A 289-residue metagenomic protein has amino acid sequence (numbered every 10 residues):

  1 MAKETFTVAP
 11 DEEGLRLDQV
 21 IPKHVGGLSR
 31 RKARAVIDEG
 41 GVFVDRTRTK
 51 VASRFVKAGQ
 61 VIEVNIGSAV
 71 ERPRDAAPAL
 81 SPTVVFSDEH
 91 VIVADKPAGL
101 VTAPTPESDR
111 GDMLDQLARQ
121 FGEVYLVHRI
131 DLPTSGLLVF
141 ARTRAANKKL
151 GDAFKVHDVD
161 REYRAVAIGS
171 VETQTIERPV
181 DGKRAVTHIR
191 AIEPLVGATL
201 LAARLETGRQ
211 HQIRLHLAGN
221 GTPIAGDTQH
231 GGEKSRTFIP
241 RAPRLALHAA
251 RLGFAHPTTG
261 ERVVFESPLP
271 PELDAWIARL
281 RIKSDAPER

Functional and structural regions predicted by a protein language model:
M1-R289: RNA pseudouridine synthases
